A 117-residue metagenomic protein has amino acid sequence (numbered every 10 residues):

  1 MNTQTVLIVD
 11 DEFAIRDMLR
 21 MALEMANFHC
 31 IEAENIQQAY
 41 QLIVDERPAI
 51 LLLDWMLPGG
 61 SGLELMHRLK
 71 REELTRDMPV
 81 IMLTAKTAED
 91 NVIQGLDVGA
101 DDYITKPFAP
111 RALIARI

Functional and structural regions predicted by a protein language model:
E12, W55-M56, M82, K86: The short loop immediately C-terminal to the conserved phospho-acceptor aspartate in CheY-like receiver
R16, P58, R76, A88 (+1 more regions): The feature encodes the CheY-like receiver
D17-M25: Charged docking surfaces used in two-component/phosphorelay signaling
N27-I36, L42: Short hydrophobic/Thr-rich beta-strand motif most characteristic of the beta2 strand and flanking loop of CheY-like
E46-L52, L57: Active-site beta3 strand of CheY-like receiver
F108-I117: C-terminal output helix
